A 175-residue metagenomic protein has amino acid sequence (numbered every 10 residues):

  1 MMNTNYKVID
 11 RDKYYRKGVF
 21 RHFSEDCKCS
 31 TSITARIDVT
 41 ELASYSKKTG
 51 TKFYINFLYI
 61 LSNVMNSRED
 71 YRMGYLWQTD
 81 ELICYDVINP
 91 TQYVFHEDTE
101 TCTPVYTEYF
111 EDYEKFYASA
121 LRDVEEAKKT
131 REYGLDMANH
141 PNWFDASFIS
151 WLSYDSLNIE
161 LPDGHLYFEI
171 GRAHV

Functional and structural regions predicted by a protein language model:
M2-I9, S24-N56, G74-I88, A146 (+1 more regions): Gly/Ser/Thr-rich phosphate-binding loops and adjoining beta-strand/alpha-helix segments that form adenosine-phosphate
K13-S24: Basic, often amphipathic N-terminal segments
L58-M65: Structural preference for long, well-ordered alpha-helical segments in enzyme cores
Y71-Y106, L135-A138: Small-residue-rich loop/turn and linker elements
D98-S156: Helical lid/core segments from catalytic subdomains that handle acyl or acyl-like groups
I149-G171: Glycine-rich active-site loop/lid that clamps phosphate-bearing ligands
A173-V175: Conserved small/polar residues in nucleotide/adenosyl-binding loops
